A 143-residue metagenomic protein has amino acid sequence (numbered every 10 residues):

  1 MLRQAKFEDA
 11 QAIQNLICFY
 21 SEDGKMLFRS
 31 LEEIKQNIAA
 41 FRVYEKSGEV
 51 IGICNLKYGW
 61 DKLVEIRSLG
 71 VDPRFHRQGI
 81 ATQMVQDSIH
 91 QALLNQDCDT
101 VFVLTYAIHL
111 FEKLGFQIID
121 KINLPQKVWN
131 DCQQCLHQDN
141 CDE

Functional and structural regions predicted by a protein language model:
M1-F28, E45: Short amphipathic alpha-helix that is part of the acyltransferase structural core
E33-K46, N140-D142: A short helix-loop-beta-strand connector motif used in the catalytic cores of GNAT acetyltransferases and, in some
A39, D97-C98: Short, high-confidence coil segments that cap the C-terminus of an alpha-helix and link into the following beta-strand
V43, E49-Y58, K62-G70: Conserved beta-strand in the GNAT
V71, R77-A92, V103: Conserved acetyl-CoA-binding loop-helix of GNAT-fold acetyltransferases
L93-L94, E112: Non-catalytic positions within long, well-ordered alpha-helices that form the structural scaffold/packing of enzyme
T105-D131: Conserved active-site alpha-helix within GNAT-family acetyltransferase domains
K127-E143: Cysteine-cluster motifs in flexible loop/terminal segments that predominantly coordinate metals
